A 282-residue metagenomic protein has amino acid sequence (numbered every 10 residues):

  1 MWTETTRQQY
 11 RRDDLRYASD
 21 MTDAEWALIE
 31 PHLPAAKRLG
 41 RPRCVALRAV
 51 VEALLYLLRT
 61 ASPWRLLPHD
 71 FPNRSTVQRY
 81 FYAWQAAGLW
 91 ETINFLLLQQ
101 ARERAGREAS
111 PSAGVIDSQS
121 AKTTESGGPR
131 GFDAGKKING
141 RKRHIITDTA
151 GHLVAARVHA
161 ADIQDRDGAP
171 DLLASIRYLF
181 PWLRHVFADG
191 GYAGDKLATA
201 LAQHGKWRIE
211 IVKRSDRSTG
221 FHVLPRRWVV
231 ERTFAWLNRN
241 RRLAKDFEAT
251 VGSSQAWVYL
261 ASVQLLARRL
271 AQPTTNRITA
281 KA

Functional and structural regions predicted by a protein language model:
M1-A282: Short alpha-helical elements
